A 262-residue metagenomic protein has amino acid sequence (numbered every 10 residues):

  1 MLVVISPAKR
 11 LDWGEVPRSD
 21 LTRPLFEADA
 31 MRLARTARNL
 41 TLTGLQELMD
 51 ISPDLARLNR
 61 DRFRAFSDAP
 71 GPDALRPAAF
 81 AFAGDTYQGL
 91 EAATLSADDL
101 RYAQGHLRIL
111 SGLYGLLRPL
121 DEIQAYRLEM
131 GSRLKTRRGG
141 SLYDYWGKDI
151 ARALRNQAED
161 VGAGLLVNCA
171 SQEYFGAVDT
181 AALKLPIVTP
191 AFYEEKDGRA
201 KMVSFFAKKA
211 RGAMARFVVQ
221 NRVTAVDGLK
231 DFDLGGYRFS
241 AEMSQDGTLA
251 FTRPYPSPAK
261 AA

Functional and structural regions predicted by a protein language model:
L2-S6, L165-N168: Short hydrophobic beta-strand segments
V4-A97: Active-site helix-to-loop segments that bind/position phosphate- or nucleotide-bearing substrates and donors across
A92-Q245, L249-A262: Internal, well-folded beta-alpha domain core
